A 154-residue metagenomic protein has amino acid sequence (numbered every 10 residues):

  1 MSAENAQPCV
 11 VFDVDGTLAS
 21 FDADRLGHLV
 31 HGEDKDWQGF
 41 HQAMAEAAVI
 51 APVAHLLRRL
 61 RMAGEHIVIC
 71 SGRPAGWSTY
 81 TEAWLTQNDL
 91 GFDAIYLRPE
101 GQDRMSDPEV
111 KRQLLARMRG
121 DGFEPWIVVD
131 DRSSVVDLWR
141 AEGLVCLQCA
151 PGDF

Functional and structural regions predicted by a protein language model:
S2-A3, R119-D121: Glycine-rich helix-loop-beta junction characteristic of Rossmann-like nucleotide cofactor-binding loops
S2-Q102: Alpha-helical substrate-recognition element adjacent to the catalytic core
V49, V53, P108-K111, R132: Amphipathic coiled-coil/heptad-repeat helices and related helical stalk/stem segments that mediate oligomerization
L57-R61, R119, R140: Surface-exposed amphipathic alpha-helices with a cationic face
T79, R104-E109, V136-L138: Short, solvent-exposed polar/charged micro-motifs at secondary-structure junctions
T81-D89, M118, L138-G143: Short, aromatic/basic amphipathic alpha-helical patches
S106-M118: Short loop-to-alpha-helix "cap/lid" segments that border enzyme active sites across diverse enzyme classes
L115, F123-F154: Acidic, Mg2+-coordinating phosphoryl-transfer loop and its flanking beta/alpha structural elements, shared across
